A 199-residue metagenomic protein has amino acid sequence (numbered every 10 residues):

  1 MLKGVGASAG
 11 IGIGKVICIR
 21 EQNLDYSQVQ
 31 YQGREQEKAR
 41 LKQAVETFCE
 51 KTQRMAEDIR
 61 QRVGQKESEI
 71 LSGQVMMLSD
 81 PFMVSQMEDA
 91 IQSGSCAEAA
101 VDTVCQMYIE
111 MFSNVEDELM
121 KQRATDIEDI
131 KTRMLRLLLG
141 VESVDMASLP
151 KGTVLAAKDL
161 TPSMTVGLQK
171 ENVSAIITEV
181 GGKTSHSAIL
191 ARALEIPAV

Functional and structural regions predicted by a protein language model:
M1-V199: Non-catalytic, soluble scaffold/interaction modules
